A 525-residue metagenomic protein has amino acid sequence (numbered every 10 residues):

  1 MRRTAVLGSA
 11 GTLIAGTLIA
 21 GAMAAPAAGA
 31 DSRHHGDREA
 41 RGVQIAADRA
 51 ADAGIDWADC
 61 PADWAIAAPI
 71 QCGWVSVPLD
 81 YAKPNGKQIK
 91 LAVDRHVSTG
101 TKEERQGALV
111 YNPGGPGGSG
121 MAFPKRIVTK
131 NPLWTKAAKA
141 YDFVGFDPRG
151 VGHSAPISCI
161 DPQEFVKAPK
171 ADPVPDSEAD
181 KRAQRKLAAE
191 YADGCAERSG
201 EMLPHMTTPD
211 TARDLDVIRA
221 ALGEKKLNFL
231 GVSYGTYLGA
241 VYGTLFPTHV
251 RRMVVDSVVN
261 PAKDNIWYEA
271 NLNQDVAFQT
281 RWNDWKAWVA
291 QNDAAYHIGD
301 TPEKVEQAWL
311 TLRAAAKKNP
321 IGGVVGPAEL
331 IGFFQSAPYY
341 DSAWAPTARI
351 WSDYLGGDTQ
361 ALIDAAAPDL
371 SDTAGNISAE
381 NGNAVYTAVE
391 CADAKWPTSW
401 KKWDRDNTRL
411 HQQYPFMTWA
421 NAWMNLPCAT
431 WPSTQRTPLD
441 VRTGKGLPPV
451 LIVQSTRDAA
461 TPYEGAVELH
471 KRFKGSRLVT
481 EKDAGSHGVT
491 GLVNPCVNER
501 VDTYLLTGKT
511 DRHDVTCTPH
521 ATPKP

Functional and structural regions predicted by a protein language model:
M1-D31, V75, L215: Secretory targeting and sorting signals
L13, L18, P26-A27, G42-D56 (+2 more regions): An N-terminal domain-start capping segment
D31, A62-P78, A82-K83, K87-L91 (+3 more regions): Solvent-exposed, charged interface segments at domain starts and junctions
G36-E329, A388-P525: Gly/Pro-rich cap/lid or specificity-loop segments adjacent to the active site
W288-E390: Alpha/beta-hydrolase-fold enzymes
